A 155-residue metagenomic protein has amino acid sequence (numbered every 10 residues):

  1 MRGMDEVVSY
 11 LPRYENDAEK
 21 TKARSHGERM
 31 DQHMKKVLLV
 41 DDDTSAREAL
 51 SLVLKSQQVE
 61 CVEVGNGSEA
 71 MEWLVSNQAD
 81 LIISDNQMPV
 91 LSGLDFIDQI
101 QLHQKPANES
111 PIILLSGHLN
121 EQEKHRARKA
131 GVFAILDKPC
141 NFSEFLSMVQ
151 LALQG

Functional and structural regions predicted by a protein language model:
T44-V62: Two-component/phosphorelay signaling modules centered on CheY-like receiver
E63-L81: Acidic, metal-coordinating helix/loop segments flanking the phosphotransfer/catalytic sites of two-component signaling
N66-E69, S92-D98: Acidic catalytic/metal-coordinating carboxylates
V75-N77, Q101-E109, A130: Conserved phosphotransfer cores of two-component systems
D85, S116: Active-site residues of response regulator receiver
M88: Receiver (REC) domain active-site loop signature in two-component systems and cognate sites in sensor histidine kinases
D95, L119-L136, S147: Alpha4 helix (beta4-alpha4-beta5 surface) of REC/receiver domains from two-component response regulators
C140-V149: C-terminal output helix
